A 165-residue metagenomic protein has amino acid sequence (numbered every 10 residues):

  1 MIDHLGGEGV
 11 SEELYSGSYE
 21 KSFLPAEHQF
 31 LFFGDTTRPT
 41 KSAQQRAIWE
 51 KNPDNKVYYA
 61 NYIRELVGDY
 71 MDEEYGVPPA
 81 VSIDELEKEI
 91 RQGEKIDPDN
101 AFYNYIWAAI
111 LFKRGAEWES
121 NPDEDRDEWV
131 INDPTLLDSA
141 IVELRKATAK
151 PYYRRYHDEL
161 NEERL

Functional and structural regions predicted by a protein language model:
M1-K88, E94-D97, F102-L165: N-terminal alpha-helical interaction modules that lie
